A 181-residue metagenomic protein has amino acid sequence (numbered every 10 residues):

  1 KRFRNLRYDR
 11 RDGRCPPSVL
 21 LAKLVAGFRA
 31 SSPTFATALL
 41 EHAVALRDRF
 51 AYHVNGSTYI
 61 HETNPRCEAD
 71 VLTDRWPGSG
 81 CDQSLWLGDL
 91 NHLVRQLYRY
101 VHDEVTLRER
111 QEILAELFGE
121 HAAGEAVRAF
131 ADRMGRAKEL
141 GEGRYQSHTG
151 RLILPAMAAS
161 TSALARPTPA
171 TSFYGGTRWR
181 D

Functional and structural regions predicted by a protein language model:
K1-D181: Non-catalytic helical "accessory" subdomain of NTase-fold nucleotidyltransferases
